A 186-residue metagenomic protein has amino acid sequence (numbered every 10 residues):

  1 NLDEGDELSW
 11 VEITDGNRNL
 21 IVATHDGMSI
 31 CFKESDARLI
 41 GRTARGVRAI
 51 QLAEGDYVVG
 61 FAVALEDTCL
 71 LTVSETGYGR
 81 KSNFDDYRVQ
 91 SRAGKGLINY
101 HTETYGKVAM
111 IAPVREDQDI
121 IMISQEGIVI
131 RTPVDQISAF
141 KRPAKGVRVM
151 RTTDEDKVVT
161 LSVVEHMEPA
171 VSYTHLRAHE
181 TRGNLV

Functional and structural regions predicted by a protein language model:
N1-Y173: Intrinsically disordered, low-complexity regulatory segments
T174-T181: Conserved small/polar residues in nucleotide/adenosyl-binding loops
